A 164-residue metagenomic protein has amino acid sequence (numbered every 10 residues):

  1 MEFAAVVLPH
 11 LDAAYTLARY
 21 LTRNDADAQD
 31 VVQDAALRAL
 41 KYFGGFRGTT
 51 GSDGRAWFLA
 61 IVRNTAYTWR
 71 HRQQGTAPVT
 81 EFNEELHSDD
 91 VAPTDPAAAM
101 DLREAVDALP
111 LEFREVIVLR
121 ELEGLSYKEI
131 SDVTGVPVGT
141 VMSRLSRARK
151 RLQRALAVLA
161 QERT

Functional and structural regions predicted by a protein language model:
M1-T16, A26-V32, L40: A short, charge-rich alpha-helical start-of-domain segment used by transcription regulators
A5, R72-Q73, A77-D107: Acidic, proline/glycine-rich intrinsically disordered inter-domain spacer in sigma factors
Y15, A36, P110, R114 (+1 more regions): C-terminal flanking helix
A26, K128, G139-M142: Residues within helix-turn-helix
D30-L37, K41, S52-N64: Structural recognition of an alpha-helix C-terminal capping motif at a helix-to-coil junction
G45, L59-E81, D95, V158: Arg/Lys-rich amphipathic alpha helix in sigma70-family domain 2
R63, T134-V158: DNA-recognition helix of helix-turn-helix
V116-R120: A short pre-motif secondary-structure segment
